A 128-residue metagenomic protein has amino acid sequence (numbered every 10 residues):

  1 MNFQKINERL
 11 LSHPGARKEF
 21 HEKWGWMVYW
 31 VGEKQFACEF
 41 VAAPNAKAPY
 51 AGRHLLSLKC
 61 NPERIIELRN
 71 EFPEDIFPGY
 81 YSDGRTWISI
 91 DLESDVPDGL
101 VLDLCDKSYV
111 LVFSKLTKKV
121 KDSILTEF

Functional and structural regions predicted by a protein language model:
M1-F128: Charge-dense, helix-prone N-terminal extensions
